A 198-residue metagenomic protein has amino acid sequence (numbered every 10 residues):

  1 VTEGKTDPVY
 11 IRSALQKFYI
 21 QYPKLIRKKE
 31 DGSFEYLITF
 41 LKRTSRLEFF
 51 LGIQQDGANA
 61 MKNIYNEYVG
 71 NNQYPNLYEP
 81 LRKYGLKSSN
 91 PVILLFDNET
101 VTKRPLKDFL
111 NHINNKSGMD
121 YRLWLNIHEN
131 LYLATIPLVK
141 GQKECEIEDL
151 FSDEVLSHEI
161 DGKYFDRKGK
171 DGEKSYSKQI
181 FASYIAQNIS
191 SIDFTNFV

Functional and structural regions predicted by a protein language model:
V1-V198: Acidic, divalent-metal-binding catalytic cores of TOPRIM and closely related two-metal-ion phosphodiester/pyrophosphate
